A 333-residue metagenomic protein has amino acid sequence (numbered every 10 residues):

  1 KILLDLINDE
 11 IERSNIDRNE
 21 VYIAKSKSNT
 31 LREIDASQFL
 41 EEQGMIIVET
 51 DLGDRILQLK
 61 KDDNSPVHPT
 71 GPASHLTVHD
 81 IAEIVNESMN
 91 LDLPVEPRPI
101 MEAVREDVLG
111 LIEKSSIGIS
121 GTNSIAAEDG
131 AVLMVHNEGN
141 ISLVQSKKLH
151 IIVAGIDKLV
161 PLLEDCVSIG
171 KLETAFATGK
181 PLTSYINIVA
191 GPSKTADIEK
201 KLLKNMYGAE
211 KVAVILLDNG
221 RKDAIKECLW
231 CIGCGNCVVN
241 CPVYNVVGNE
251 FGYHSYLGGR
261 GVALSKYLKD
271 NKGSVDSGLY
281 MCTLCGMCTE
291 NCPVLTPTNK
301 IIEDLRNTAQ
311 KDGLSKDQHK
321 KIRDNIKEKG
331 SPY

Functional and structural regions predicted by a protein language model:
K1, D17, F176-I186, C241-Y253 (+1 more regions): Flexible, glycine/charged-enriched surface loops at secondary-structure junctions
K1-D223: The feature marks the mature, well-folded catalytic cores of soluble enzymes
L6, E10, F39, Q43 (+7 more regions): Generic, well-ordered alpha-helical scaffold segments in large soluble proteins
R32-E33, C237, C288: Residues at the N-terminus of the alpha-helix immediately C-terminal to the conserved SAM/SAH-binding loop
G130, C241, Y333: Conserved hydrophobic/aromatic pocket- or pore-lining residues that grip, position, or stack substrates in active sites
K204-C228, Y244-S331: Ferredoxin-type iron-sulfur electron-transfer modules in oxidoreductases and energy-metabolism complexes
C231: Phosphate-binding glycine-rich loops and their immediate beta-loop-alpha structural context
C234: Catalytic adenosine-cofactor/nucleotide-binding cores of aminoacyl-tRNA synthetases and other
